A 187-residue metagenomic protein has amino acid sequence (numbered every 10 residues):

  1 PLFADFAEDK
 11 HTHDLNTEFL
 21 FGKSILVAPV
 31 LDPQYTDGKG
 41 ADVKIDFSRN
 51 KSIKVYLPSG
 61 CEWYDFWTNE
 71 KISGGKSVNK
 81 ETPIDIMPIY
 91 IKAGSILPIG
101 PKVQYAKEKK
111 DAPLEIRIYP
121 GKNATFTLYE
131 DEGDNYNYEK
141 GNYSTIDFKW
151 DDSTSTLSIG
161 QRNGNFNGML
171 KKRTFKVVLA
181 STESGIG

Functional and structural regions predicted by a protein language model:
P1-T156, N165-I186: Catalytic core of carbohydrate-active enzymes
